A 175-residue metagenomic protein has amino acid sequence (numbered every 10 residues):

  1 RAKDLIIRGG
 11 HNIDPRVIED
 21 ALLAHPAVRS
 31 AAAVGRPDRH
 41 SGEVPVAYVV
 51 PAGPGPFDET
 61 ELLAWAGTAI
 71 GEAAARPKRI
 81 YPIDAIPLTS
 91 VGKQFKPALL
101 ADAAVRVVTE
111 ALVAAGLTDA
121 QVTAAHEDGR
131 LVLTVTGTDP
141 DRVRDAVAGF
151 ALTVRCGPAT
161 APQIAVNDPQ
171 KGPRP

Functional and structural regions predicted by a protein language model:
R1-R16, L23-A24, H40, A73-A74 (+1 more regions): Conserved ATP-binding/catalytic segment of the ANL
I6, A32-D38, V46-V50, L63-P175: Conserved C-terminal "lid"/linker of ANL adenylate-forming enzymes
L22-A31: Short acidic amphipathic segments
P26, A52-P54, A85: Short loop segments at secondary-structure junctions
E43: Glycine/proline-rich active-site loop of Rossmann-fold NAD(P)-dependent oxidoreductases
F57-D58: Catalytic cores and conserved motifs of cyclic dinucleotide signaling enzymes
